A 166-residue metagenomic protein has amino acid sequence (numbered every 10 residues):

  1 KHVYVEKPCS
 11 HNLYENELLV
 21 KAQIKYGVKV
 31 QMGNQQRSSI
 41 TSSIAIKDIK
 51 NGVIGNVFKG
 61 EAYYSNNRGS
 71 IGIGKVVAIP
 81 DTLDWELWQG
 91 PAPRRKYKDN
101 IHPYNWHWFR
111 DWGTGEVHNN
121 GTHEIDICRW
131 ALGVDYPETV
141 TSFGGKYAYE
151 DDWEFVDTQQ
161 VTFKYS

Functional and structural regions predicted by a protein language model:
K1-S38: Beta-strand-loop-alpha-helix segment that lines the small-molecule cofactor/substrate pocket of alpha/beta enzymes
Y4-V5, H11, K29-M32, F58-A62 (+3 more regions): Structural recognition of the beta-strand scaffold that forms the well-ordered cores of secreted hydrolase catalytic
N12, S39-I40, N67-G69, Y147-E150: Flexible loop/turn segments at secondary-structure boundaries
E15, T41, E124-I127: Alpha-helical packing segments of well-folded alpha/beta enzyme cores
K21-V28, I44-K59, R68, V76-P80: Basic phosphate/pyrophosphate-binding loop/patch that engages nucleotide-derived ligands
V30-Q36, I49, E61-A62, G72: Alpha/beta-hydrolase
E61-N105: Core domains of carbohydrate- and sulfate-ester-processing enzymes
E86-S166: Rossmann-like dinucleotide-binding domain that binds NAD(P)(H)
